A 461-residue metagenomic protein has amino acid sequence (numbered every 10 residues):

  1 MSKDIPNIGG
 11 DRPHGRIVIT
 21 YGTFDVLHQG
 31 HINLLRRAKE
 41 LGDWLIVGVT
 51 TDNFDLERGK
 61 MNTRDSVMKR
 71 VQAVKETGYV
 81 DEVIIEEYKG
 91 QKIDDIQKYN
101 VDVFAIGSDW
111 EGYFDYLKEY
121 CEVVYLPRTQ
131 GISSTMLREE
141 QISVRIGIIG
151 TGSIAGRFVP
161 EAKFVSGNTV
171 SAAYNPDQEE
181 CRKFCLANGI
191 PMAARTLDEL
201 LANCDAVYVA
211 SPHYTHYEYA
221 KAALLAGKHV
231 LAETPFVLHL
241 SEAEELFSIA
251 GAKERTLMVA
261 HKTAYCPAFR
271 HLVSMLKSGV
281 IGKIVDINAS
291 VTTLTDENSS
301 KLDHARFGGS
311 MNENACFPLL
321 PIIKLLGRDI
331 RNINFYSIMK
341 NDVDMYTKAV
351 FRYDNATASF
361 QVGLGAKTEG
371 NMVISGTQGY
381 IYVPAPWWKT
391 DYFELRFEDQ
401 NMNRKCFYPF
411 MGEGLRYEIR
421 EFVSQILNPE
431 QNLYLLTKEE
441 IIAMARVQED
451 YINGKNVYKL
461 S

Functional and structural regions predicted by a protein language model:
M1-S143: Nucleotidyltransferase catalytic core that binds NTPs
H31, A155-F158, H216: N-terminal Rossmann-fold NAD(P) dinucleotide-binding loop
S143-N188, G414, V423, L460-S461: N-terminal Rossmann-like dinucleotide-binding module
E179, N188-L246: Beta-loop-alpha module in the N-terminal Rossmann-like domain of NAD(P)-dependent dehydrogenases, especially those
E199, A206-Y208, C406, E421-S461: C-terminal helix-rich "cap/oligomerization" subdomain common to oxidoreductases
E244-K262, K283-I287: Rossmann-fold dehydrogenase core element
T263-I333: Predominantly a Rossmann-like dinucleotide-binding segment in NAD(P)-dependent oxidoreductases
E313, L319-T390, R420-P429: Contiguous beta-strand/loop segments that form the cofactor/metal-binding neighborhood of enzyme cores
